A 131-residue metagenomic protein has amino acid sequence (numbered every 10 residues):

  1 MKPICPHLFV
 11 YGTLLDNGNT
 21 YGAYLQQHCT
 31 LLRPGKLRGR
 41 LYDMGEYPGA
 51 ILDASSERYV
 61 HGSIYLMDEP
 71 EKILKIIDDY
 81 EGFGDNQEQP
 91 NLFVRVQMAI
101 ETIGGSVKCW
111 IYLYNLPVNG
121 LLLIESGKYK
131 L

Functional and structural regions predicted by a protein language model:
M1-L131: Glycine-aromatic micro-motifs
